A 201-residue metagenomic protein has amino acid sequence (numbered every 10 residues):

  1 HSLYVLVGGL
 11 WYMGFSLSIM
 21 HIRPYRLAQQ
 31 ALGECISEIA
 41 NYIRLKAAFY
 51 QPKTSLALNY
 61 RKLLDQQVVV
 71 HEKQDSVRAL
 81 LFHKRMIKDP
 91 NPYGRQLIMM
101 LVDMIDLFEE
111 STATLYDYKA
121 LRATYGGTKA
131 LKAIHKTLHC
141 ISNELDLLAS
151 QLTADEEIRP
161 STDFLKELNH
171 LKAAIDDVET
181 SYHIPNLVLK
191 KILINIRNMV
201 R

Functional and structural regions predicted by a protein language model:
H1-D75: A transmembrane helix-and-boundary motif of multi-pass membrane transporters/channels
P24, D89-P92, G126: Short, surface-exposed helix-loop/turn micro-motifs enriched in polar/charged residues
A31-S55, L97-R201: Soluble C-terminal extramembrane regulatory/interaction domains of multi-pass membrane proteins
Q66, K88, Y93-Q96: Intrinsically disordered, flexible peripheral segments
V69-R85, L97, M104-L107: Cyclic-dinucleotide signaling modules
H83, I87-P90, T112: Glycine-rich, N-terminal phosphate-binding loop and its surrounding beta-alpha-beta segment
